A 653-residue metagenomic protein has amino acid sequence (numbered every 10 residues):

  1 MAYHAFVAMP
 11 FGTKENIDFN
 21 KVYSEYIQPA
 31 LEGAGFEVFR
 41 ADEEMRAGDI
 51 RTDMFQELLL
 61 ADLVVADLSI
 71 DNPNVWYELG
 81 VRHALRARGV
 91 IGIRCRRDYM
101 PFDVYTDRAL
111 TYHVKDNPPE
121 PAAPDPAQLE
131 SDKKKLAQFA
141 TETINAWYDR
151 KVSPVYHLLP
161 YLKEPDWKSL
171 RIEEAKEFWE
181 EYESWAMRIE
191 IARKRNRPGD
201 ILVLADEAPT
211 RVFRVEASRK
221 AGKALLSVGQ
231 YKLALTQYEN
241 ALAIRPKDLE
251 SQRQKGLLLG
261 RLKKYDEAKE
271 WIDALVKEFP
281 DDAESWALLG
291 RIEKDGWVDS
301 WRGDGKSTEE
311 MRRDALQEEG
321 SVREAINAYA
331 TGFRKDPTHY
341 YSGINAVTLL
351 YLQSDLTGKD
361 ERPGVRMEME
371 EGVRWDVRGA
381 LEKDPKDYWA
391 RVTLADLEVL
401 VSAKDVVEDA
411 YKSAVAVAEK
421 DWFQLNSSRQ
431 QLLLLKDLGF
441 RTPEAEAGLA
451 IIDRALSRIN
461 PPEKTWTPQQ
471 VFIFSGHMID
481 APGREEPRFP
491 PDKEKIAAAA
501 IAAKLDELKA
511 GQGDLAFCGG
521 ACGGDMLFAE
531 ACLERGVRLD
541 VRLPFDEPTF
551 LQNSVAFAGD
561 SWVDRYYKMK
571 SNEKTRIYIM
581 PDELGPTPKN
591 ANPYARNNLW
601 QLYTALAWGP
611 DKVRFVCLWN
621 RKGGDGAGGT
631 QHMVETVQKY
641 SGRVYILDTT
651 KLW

Functional and structural regions predicted by a protein language model:
Y3, L60-D62, R86-V90, Y105-R108 (+1 more regions): Short glycine-/polar-rich loops that comprise or flank the Walker A/P-loop and associated switch/sensor motifs
Y23-E44, R51-D62, A66-D67, R96 (+6 more regions): Acidic/glycine-enriched connector segments
R108-A192, T575-P581, G585-N590, Q601-A605 (+2 more regions): C-terminal interaction surface of TIR/SEFIR-family domains
E173-R195, G199, T210-S227, R245-L257 (+5 more regions): Amphipathic alpha-helical repeat scaffolds of TPR domains
I326, F333, V347-Y351, V407-D421: TPR/TPR-like (Sel1-like) alpha-helical repeat modules
Q430-P462: Terminal, low-structured helical/coil segments at or just beyond the last alpha-helical repeat
